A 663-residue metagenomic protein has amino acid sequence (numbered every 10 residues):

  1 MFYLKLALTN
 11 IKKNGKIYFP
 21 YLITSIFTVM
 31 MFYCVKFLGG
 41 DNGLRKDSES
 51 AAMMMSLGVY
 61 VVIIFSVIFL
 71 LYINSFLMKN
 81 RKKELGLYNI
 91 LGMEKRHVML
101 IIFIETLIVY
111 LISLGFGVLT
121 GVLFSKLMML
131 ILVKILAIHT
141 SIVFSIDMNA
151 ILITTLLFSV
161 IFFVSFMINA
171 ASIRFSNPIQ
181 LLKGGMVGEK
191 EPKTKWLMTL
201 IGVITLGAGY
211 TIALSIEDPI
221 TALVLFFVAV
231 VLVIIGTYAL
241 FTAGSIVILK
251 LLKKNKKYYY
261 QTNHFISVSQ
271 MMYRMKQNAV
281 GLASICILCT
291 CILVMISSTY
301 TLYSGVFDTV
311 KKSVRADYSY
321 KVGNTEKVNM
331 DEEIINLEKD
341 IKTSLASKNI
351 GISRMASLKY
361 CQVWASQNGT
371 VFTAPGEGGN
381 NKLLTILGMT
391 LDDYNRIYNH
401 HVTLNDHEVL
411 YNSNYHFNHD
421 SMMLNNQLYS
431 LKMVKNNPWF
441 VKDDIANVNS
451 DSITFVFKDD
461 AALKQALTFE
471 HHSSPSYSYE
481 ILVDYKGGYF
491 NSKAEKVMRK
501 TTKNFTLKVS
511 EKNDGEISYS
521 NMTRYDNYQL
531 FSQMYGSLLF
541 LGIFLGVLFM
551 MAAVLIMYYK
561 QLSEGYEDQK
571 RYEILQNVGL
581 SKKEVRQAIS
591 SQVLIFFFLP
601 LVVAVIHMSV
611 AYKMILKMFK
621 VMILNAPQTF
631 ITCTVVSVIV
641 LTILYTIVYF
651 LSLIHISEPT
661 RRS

Functional and structural regions predicted by a protein language model:
M1-V29, E191-W196, T205, F241-C289 (+1 more regions): N-terminal Sec/SRP start-transfer signal
G15-G43, E49-G86, T106-F116, T120 (+5 more regions): Hydrophobic alpha-helical transmembrane segments of multi-pass inner-membrane transport and secretion
N42-A51, K126-M148, A213-F227, V306 (+3 more regions): Membrane-interfacial helix-loop-helix connectors in multipass membrane proteins
D47-I64, A137-V164, E189-I201, F598 (+1 more regions): Conserved transmembrane alpha-helices of multi-pass membrane proteins, especially helix-helix packing segments enriched
I108-L252: Hydrophobic alpha-helical segments
T309-M551: Basic-flanked hydrophobic alpha-helices used for secretion and membrane insertion
I654-R662: Residue-level detector of conserved catalytic or cofactor/ligand-binding positions in enzyme active sites
